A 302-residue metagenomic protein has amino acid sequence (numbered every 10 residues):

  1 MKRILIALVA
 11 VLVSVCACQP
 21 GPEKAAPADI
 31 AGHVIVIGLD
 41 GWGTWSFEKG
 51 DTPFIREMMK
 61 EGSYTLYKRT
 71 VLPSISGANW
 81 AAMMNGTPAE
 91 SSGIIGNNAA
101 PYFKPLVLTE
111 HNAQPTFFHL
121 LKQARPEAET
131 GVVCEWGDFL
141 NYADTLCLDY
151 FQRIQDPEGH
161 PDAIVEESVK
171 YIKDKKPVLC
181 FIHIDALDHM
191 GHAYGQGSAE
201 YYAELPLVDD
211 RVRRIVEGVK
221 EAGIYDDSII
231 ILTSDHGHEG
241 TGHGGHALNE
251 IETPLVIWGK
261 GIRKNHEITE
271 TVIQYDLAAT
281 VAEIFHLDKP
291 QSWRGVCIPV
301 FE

Functional and structural regions predicted by a protein language model:
K2-L8: Sec-dependent signal peptide recognition, specifically the positively charged N-region followed immediately by
L8-I30: Bacterial Sec-dependent signal peptides at the C-terminal "C-region" and cleavage site
A25-A31, G43-Q123: Active-site nucleophile/metal-coordination loop of metallo-enzymes that catalyze phosphate/sulfate and related
V34-G38, T65-K68, A82-M84, L120 (+6 more regions): Structural recognition of the beta-strand scaffold that forms the well-ordered cores of secreted hydrolase catalytic
I35-V36, F54, E204-L248, V281: Metal-dependent active-site segment of extracytoplasmic phospho-/sulfohydrolases and closely related
M84, H246-D288, P299: Substrate-binding rim/cap in mid-to-C-terminal beta-strand-loop elements of soluble/periplasmic
S92-G96, Y102-P105, T109-P161: Catalytic-site neighborhoods of secreted/periplasmic enzymes that process anionic sulfate/phosphate groups
D138-Q152, V169-D210, R214: Active-site His/acidic residue clusters
